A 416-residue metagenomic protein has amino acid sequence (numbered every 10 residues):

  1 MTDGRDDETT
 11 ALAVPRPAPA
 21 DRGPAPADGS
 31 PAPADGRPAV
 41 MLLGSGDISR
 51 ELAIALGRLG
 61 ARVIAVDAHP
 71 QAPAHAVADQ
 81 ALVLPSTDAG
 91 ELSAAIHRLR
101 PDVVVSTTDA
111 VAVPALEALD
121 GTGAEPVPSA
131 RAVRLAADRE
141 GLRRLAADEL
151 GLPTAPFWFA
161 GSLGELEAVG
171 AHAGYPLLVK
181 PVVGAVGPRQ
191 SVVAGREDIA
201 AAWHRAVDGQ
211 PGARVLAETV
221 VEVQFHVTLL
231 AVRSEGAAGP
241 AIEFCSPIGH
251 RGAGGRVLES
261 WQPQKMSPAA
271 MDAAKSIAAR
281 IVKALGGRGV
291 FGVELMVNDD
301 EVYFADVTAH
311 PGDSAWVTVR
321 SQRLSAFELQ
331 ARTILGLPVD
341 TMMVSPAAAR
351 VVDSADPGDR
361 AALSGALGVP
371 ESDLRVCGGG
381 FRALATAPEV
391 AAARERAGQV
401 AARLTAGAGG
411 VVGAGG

Functional and structural regions predicted by a protein language model:
M1-A132, A136-A137, G164: ATP-binding N-terminal substructure of ATP-dependent carboxylate-amine bond-forming enzymes
D3, E8-P15, A331-G416: Peripheral (often C-terminal) accessory segments that flank ATP-dependent C-N-forming ligase machineries
S129-S191, R196-E197: A conserved helix-loop-beta module that forms one wall/lid of the active-site cleft in ATP-utilizing catalytic domains
A160, Q190-G195, L230-S234, S260-Q262 (+1 more regions): Short beta-strand-to-turn element immediately C-terminal to the catalytic PLP-Schiff-base lysine in fold type I
A173, A206-M266, M271-F304, T308-A315 (+3 more regions): Phosphate-binding core of ATP-grasp and ATP-grasp-like enzymes
